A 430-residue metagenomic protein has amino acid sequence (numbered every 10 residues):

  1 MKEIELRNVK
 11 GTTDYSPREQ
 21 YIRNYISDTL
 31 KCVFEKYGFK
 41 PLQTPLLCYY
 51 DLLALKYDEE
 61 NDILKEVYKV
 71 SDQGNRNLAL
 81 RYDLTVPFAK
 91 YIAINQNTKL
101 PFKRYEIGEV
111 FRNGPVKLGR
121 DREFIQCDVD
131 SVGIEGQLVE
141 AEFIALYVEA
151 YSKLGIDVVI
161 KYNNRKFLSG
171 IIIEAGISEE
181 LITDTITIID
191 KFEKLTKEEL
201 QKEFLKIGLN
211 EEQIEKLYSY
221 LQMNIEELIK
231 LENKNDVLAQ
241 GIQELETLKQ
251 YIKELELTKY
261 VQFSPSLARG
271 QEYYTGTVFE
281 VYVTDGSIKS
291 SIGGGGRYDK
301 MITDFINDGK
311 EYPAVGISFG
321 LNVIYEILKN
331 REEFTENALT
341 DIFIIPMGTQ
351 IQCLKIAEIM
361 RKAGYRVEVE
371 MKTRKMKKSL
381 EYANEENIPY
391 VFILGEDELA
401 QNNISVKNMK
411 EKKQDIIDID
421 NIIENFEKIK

Functional and structural regions predicted by a protein language model:
M1-E19: Auxiliary tRNA-acceptor-end handling modules of aminoacyl-tRNA synthetases
I22-Y37, C48-Y49, K65, N75 (+3 more regions): Positively charged, Gly/Ser-enriched RNA/tRNA-binding surfaces
K40-L46: A short beta-strand-loop structural module common to alpha/beta enzyme folds
L46-L78: Polyanion/phosphate-binding surface patch
I63-D72, I177-K197, V283: Acidic, His- and aromatic-enriched active-site or binding-groove loops in soluble protein domains that engage sugars
D121-C127, Y162-G170: Short, conserved phosphate-binding/catalytic loop or strand-edge motifs used in phosphoryl-/nucleotidyl-transfer
V148-K153, K166-G176: Hydrophobic mid-domain F-helix/FG-region of cytochrome P450s
V158-I160, I172, K191: Internal, well-ordered alpha/beta segment that forms a basic, Gly-enriched binding/recognition surface
